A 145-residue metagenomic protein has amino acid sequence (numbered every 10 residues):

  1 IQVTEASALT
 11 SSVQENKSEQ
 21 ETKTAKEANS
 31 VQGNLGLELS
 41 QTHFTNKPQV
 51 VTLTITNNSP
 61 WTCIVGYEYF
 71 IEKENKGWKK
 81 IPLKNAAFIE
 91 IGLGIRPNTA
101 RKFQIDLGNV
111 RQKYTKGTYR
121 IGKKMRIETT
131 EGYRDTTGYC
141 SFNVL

Functional and structural regions predicted by a protein language model:
V3-I89, G94-R96, M125-L145: Primarily secretory-pathway and cell-envelope proteins
P48, A100, K116-T118: Extracellular Ig-like/FN3 beta-sandwich strand-entry sites
G94-D106: Short Pro-Gly-centered flexible turn/kink motifs
G108-K113: Short, surface-exposed loop/turn segments at beta-strand-coil junctions that are enriched for proline with nearby
Y114-K124: A short tyrosine-centered beta-strand micro-motif
